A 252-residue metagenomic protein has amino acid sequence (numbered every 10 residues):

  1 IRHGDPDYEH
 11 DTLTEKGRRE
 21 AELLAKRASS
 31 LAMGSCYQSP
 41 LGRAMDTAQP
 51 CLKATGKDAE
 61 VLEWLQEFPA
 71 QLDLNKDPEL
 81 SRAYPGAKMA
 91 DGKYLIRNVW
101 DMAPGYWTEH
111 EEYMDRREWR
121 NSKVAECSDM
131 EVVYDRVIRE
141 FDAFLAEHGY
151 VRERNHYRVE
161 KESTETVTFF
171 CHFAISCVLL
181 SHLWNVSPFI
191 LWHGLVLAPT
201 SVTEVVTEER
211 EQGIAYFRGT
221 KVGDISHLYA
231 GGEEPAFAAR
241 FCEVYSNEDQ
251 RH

Functional and structural regions predicted by a protein language model:
I1-E67, C127: Active-site-proximal alpha-helix that buttresses catalytic centers in soluble enzyme cores
G4, F173, G223-I225: Active-site metal-binding loops of divalent metal-dependent hydrolases
G34-P40, H156-R158, T166-F169: Short glycine-rich phosphate-binding loop at a beta-alpha junction
L41-M45, F173-A174, P199: Alpha-helix N-cap/helix-start capping motif
G56-H148: Phosphate-handling substructures
F68-K88, V151, N155-T166, C177-H252: Acidic, low-complexity terminal tails and accessory targeting/binding regions of phosphate-metabolizing enzymes
V132-E162, F173, C177: Alpha/beta-hydrolase fold catalytic core
